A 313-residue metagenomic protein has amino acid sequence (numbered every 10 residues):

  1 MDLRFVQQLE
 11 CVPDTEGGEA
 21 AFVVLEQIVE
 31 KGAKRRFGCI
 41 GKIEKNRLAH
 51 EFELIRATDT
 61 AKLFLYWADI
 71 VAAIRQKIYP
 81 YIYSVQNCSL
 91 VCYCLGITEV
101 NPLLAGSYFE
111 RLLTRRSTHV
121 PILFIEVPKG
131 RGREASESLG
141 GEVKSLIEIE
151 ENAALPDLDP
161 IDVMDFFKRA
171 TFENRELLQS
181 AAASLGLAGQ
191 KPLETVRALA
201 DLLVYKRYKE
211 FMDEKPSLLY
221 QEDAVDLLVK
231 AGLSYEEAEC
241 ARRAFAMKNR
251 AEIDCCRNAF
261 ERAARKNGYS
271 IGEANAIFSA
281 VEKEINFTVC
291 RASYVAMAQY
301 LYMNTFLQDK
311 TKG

Functional and structural regions predicted by a protein language model:
M1-G313: Alpha-helical scaffold/interaction cores of sigma-54-like transcription cofactors and many family A DNA polymerases
